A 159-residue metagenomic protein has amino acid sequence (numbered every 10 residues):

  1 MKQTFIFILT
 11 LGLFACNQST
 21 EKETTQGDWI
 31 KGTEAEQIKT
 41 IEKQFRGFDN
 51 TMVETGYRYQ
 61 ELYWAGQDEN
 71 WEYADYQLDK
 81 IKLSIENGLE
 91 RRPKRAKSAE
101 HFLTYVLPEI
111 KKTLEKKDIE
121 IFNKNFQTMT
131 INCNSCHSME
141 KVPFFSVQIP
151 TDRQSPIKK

Functional and structural regions predicted by a protein language model:
K2-I8: Sec-dependent signal peptide recognition, specifically the positively charged N-region followed immediately by
L13-A15: C-terminal motif of bacterial Sec signal peptides marking the signal peptidase cleavage site
T20-E69: Immediate post-signal-peptide N-terminus of mature secreted/exported proteins
G66-N70, L114-I121: Short helix-adjacent coil turns
S84-E100: Short, solvent-exposed, charged loop/turn and helix-capping segments that join or cap alpha-helices on peripheral
M129-E140: The canonical Cys-X-X-Cys-His
V147-I157: Short cysteine/histidine-rich metal-coordination sites, predominantly Zn2+-binding motifs
